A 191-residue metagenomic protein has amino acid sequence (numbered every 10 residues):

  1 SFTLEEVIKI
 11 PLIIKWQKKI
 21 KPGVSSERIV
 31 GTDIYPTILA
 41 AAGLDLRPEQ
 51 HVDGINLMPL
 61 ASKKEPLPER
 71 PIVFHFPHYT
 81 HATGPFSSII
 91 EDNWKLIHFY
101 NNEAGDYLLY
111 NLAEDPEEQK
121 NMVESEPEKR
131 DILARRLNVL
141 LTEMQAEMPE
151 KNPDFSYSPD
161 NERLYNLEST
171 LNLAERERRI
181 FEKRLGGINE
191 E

Functional and structural regions predicted by a protein language model:
S1-I20, V30, L171: Histidine-centered active-site microenvironments of extracellular/periplasmic hydrolases and transferases
F2-T3, I20, E27, T32-L112 (+2 more regions): C-terminal cap/loop subdomain of S1 sulfatases and analogous C-terminal strand-loop tails that border
L12, L39, L109-L112, L133 (+1 more regions): Generic leucine side-chain signal with a strong bias for well-ordered alpha-helical environments
G23-E27, M122-E124: Short, solvent-exposed loop/turn segments at secondary-structure boundaries
I34, N121-E191: Long, internal low-complexity/basic segments
D115: Intrinsically disordered, low-complexity polar regions and short flexible loop motifs
